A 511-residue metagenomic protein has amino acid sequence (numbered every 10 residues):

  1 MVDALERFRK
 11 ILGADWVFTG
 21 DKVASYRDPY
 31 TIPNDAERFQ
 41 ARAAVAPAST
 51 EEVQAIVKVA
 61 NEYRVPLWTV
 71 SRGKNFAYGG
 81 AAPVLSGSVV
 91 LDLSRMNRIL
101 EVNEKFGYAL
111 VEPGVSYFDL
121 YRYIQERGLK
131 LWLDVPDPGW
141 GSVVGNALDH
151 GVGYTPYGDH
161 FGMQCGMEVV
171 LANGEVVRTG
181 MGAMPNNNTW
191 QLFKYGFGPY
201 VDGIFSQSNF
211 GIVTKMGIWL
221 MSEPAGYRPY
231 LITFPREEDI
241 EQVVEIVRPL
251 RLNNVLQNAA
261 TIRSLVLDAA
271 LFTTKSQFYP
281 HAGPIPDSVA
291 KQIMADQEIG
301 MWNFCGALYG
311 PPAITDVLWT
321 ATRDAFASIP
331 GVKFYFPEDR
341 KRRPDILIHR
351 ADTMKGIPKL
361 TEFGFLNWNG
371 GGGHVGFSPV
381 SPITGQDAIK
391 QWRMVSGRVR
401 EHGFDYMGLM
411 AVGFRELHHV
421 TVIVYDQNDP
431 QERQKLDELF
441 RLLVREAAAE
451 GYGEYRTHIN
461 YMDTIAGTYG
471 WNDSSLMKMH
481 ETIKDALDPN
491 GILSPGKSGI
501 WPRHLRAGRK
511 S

Functional and structural regions predicted by a protein language model:
R7-T31: Conserved oxyanion/phosphate-binding beta-strand-loop segments in alpha/beta enzyme cores
P29-K130, G141-V152: Long, structured ligand/cofactor-binding scaffold of large enzymes
P33-A43, A55-K58, V65-P66, V70-R72 (+3 more regions): Conserved glycine-rich FAD pyrophosphate-binding loop
A48, I232-E238, G306-I314, S378-G385 (+1 more regions): Short beta-strand-to-loop capping motifs
E52-A55, D119, E237-V244, P312-T320 (+2 more regions): Short, conserved charged micro-motifs
R98-V102, V111-N253, S511: FAD-binding subdomain of flavoenzyme oxidoreductases
V201, G217-I218, R228-D239, V243-M354: C-terminal cap/substrate-recognition region of VAO/PCMH-type FAD-linked oxidoreductases
